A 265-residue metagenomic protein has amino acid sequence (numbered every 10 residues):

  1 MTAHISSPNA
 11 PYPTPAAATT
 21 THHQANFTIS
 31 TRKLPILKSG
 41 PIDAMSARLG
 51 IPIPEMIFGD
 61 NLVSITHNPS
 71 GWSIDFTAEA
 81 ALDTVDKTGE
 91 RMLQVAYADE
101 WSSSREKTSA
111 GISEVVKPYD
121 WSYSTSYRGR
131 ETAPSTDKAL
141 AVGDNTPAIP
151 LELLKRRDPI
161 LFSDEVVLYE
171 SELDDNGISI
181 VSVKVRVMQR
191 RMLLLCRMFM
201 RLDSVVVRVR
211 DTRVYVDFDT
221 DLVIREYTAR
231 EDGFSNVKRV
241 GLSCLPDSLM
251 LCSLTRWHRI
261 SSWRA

Functional and structural regions predicted by a protein language model:
H4-A47, I51, F58, M92-S122 (+2 more regions): Anionic, Ser/Thr-rich low-complexity intrinsically disordered regions
Q24-N26, G71, S204: Residue-level detection of beta-strand-connecting loop/turn positions
L34-I36, S73-I74, V214: Short, isolated positions in well-ordered beta-strands
A44-A80, S182-L193, R197-R201: Amphipathic, interaction-prone secondary-structure segments
L82-V95: Short, surface-exposed linear segments at secondary-structure transitions and domain or protein termini
W121-A265: A eukaryote-biased signal for long
